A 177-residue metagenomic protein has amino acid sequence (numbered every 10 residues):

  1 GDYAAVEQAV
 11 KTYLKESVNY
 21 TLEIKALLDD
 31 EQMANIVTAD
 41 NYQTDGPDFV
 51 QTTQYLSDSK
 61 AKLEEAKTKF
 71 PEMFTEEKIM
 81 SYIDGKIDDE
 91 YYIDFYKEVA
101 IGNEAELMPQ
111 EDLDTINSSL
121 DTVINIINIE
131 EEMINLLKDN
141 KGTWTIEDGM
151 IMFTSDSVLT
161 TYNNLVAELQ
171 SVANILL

Functional and structural regions predicted by a protein language model:
G1-M33: N-terminal, intrinsically disordered, polar/charged segments of Gram-positive cell-envelope systems that serve as
Q8, Q54, A61, T160 (+1 more regions): Extended alpha-helical stalk/coiled-coil segments
A26-E147: Extended amphipathic alpha-helical interaction segments
E132, L136, G142-L177: Extracytoplasmic/luminal low-complexity segments enriched in Pro/Gly and acidic/polar residues that act as flexible
